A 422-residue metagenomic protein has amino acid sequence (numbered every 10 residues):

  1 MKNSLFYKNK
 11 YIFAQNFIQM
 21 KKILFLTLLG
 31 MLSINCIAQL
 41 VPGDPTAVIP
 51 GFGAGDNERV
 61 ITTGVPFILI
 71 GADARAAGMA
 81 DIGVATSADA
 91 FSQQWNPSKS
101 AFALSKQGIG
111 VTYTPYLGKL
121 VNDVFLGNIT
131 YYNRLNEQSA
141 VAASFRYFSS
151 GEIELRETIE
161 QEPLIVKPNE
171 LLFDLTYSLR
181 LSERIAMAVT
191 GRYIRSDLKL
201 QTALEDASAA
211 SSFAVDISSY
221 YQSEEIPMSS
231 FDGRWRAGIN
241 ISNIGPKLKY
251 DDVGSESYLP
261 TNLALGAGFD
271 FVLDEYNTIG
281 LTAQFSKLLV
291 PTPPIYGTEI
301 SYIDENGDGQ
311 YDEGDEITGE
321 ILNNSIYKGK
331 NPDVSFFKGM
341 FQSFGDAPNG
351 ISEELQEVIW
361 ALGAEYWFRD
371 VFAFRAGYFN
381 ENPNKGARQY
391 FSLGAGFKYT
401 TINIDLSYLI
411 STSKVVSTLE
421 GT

Functional and structural regions predicted by a protein language model:
M1-N57, Q310: Cleavable N-terminal export/targeting peptides
Q39-T422: Subset of outer-membrane beta-barrel
